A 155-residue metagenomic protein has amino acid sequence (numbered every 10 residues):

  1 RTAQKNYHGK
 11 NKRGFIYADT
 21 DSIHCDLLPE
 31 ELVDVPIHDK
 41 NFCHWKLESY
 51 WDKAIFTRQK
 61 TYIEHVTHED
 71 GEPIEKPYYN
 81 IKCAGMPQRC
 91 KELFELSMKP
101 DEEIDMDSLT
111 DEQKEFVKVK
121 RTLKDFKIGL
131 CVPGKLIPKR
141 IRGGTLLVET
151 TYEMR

Functional and structural regions predicted by a protein language model:
R1-F15, H24-R155: C-terminal, non-catalytic extensions of nucleic-acid polymerases
D21: Short, conserved catalytic/metal-binding motifs centered on acidic residues
